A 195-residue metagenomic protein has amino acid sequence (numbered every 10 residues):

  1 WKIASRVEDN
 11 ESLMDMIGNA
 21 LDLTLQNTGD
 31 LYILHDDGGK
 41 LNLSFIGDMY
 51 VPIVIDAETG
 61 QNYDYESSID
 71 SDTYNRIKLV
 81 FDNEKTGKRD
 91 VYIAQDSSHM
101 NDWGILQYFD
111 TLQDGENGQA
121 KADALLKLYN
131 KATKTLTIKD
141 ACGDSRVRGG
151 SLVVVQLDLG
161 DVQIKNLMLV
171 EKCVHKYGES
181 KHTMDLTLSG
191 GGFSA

Functional and structural regions predicted by a protein language model:
W1-N19: Short acidic/polar beta-strand-loop edge motifs in secreted extracellular and Gram-negative envelope-associated
S12, S189-A195: Secondary-structure junction/capping motif
G18, D22-G178, F193-S194: Acidic, small/polar-enriched beta strand-loop surface segments
K176-G190: Short, solvent-exposed secondary-structure boundary/capping segments
